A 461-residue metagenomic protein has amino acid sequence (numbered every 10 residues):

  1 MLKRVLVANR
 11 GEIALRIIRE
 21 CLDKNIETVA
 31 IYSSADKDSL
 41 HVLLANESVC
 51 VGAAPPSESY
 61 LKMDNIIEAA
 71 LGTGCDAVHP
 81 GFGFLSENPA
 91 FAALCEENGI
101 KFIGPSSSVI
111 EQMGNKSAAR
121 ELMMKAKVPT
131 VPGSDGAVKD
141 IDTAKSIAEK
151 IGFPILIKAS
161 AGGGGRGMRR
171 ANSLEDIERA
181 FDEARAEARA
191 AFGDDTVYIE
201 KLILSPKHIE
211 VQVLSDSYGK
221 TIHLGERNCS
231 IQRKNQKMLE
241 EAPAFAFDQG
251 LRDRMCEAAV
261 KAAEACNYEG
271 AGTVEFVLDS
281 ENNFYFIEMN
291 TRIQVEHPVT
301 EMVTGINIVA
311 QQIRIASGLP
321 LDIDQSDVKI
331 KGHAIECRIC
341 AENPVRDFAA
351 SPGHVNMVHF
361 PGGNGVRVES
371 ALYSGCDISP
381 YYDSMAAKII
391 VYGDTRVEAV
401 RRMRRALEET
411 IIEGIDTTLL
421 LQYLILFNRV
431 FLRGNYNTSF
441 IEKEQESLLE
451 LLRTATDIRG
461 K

Functional and structural regions predicted by a protein language model:
M1-K125, V138-S146: ATP-binding N-terminal substructure of ATP-dependent carboxylate-amine bond-forming enzymes
L2-R16, E20-D23, S48, L71-T73 (+4 more regions): ATP-dependent carboxylate activation and anion-phosphoryl transfer catalytic cores that bind Mg-ATP to form
E87, G163-G167, E269-V274: Short loop-to-beta-strand entry elements in the cores of soluble alpha/beta enzymes
S107, K116-S117, G162-R166, I330-G332: Conserved A3 ("GATE") glycine/threonine-rich loop of ANL adenylate-forming enzymes
G133-S134: Conserved beta3 strand of the protein kinase N-lobe
I147-L156: Acidic/histidine-enriched active-site and ligand-binding environments that engage anionic O-linkages
A159: N-terminal nucleotide-binding beta1-loop-alpha1 segment
